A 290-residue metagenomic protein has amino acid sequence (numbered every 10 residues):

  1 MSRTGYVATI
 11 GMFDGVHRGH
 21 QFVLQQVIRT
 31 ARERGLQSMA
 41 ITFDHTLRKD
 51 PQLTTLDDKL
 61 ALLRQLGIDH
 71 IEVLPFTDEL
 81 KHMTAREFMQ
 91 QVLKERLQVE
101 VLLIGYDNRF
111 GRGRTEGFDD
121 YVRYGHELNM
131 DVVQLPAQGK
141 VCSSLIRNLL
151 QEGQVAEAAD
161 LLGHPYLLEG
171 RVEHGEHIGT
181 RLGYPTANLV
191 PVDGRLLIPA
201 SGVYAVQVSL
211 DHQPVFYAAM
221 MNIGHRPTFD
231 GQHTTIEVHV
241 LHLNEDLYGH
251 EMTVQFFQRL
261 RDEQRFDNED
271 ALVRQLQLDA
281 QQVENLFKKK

Functional and structural regions predicted by a protein language model:
S2-L56: N-terminal catalytic cores of NTP/NDP-binding nucleotidyl/phosphoryl-transfer enzymes
T9-G11, I41-F43, E72-P75, V101-Y106 (+1 more regions): Short beta-strands and strand-loop turn motifs
D14-G15, H45-R48, T77-L80, D107-R112: Short histidine/acidic/glycine/proline-rich micro-motifs that form metal- and phosphate-coordinating active-site loops
H17, L63, L102, A158 (+2 more regions): Residue-level signal for inorganic ion chemistry
D58-P75: A glycine-rich helix N-cap at a beta->alpha junction
H82-T186, D267-A271: Classical nucleotidyltransferase
E176-K290: Phosphate/ribose-recognition catalytic cores of enzymes acting on nucleotide-derived substrates
